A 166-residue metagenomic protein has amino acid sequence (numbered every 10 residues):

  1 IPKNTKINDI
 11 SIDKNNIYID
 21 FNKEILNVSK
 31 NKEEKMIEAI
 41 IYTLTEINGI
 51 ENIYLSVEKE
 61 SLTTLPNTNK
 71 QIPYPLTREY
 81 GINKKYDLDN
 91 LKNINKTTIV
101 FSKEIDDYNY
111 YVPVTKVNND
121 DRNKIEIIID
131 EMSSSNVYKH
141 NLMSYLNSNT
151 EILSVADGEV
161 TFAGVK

Functional and structural regions predicted by a protein language model:
I1-K166: Bimodal "functional hotspot" detector
